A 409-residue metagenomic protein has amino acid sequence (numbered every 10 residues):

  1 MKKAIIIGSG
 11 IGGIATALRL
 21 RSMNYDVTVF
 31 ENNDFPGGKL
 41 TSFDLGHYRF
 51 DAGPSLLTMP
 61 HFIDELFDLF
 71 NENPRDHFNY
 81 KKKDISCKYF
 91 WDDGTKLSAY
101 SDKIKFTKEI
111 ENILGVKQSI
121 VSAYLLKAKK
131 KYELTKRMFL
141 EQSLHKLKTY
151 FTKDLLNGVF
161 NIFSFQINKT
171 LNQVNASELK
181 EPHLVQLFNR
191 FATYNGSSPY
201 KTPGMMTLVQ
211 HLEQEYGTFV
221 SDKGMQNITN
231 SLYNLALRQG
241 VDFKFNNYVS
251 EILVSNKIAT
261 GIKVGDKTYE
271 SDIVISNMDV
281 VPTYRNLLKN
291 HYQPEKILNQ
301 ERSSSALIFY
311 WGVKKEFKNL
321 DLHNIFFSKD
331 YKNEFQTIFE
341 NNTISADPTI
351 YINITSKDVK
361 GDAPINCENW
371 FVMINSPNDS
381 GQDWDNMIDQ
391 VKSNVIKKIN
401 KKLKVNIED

Functional and structural regions predicted by a protein language model:
K2-K136: N-terminal glycine-rich phosphate/pyrophosphate-binding loop and immediately adjacent elements
W91-D93, S197-T202, L253-T260, I365-E368: A short, glycine/Asx- and small/polar-enriched loop/turn that sits immediately N-terminal to a beta-strand
D92-T202: Rossmann-like flavin
T202-E213, I365, N375: Residues forming anionic-ligand binding surfaces in small-molecule and nucleic-acid pockets of primarily soluble enzymes
L208-A259: Helical element adjacent to the flavin cofactor pocket in flavoenzyme catalytic cores
S250-P364: Mid-domain catalytic core of redox enzymes that form a hydrophobic substrate pocket/lid adjacent to a catalytic redox
L322-H323, E334-D409: Conserved flavin/dinucleotide-binding core of flavoenzymes
